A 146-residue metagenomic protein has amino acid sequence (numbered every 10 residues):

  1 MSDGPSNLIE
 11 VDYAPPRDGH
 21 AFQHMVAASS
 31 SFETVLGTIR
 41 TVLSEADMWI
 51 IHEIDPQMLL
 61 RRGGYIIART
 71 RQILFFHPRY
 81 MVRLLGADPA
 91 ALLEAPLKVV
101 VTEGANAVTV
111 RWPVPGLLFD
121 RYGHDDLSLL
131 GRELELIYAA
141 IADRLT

Functional and structural regions predicted by a protein language model:
S2-D47: Terminal, regulation- and interaction-focused segments at domain boundaries
I51-V100: Compact, glycine-rich, soluble single-domain proteins
K98-L127: Beta-strand/loop substructures that line and gate deep hydrophobic ligand-binding cavities in soluble
R121-T146: Well-ordered alpha/beta subsegment
